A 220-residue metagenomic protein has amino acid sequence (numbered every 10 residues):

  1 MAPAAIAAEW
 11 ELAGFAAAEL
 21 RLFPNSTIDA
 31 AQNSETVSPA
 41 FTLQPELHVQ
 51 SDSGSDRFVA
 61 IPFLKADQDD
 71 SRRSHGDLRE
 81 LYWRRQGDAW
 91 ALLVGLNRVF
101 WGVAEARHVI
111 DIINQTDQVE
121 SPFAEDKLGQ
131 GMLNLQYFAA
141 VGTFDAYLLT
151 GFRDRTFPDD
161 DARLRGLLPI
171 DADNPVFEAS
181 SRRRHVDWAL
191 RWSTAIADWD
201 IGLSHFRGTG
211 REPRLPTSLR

Functional and structural regions predicted by a protein language model:
A2-P3: N-terminal signal peptide c-region/cleavage motif recognized by signal peptidases
A8-E11, A89, D126-R220: Signature for the C-terminal beta-barrel architecture of outer-membrane proteins
A8-T27, F58-A60: Transmembrane beta-strand segments of Gram-negative outer membrane beta-barrel proteins
L12-A18, P39-L47, P62: One face of beta-strands
R21-F41: Surface-exposed strand-loop-strand hairpins of Gram-negative outer-membrane beta-barrel proteins
S26-A30, F63-K65, N114-V119, I170-V176 (+1 more regions): Extracytoplasmic loops and strand-loop junctions of Gram-negative outer membrane beta-barrel proteins
E35-A40, R72-H75, P122-K127, S180-R184: Short sequence motifs at beta-strands and strand-loop junctions characteristic of Gram-negative outer-membrane
H48-L164, A197: Outer membrane beta-barrel
